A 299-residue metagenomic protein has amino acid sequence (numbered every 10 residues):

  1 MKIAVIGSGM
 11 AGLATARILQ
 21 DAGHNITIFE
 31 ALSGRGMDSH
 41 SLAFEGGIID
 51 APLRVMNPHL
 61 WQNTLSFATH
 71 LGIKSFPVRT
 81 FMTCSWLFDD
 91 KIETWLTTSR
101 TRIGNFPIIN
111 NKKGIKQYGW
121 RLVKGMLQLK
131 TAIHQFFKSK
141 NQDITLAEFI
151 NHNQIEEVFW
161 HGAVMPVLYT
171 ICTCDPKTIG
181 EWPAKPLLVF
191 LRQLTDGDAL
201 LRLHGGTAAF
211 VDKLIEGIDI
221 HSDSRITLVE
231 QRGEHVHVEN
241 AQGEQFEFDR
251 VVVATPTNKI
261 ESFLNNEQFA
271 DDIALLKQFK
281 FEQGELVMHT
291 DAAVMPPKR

Functional and structural regions predicted by a protein language model:
K2-I28: N-terminal Rossmann-like FAD-binding beta1-loop-alpha1 element of flavoenzymes
A11, G34, N258: Conserved Rossmann-like nucleotide-cofactor binding loop
Q20-F44: Glycine-rich FAD pyrophosphate-binding loop
D38-S41, G46-V78: Conserved FAD-binding subdomain of flavin-dependent enzymes
A43-D50, L191-L194, A270: Short glycine/proline- and charge-enriched loop/turn segments that cap or connect secondary-structure elements
Q62-G180: Mobile amphipathic helical/loop "lid" adjacent to a hydrophobic cofactor/ligand pocket
L187-N240: Helical element adjacent to the flavin cofactor pocket in flavoenzyme catalytic cores
T227-R299: Mid-domain catalytic core of redox enzymes that form a hydrophobic substrate pocket/lid adjacent to a catalytic redox
